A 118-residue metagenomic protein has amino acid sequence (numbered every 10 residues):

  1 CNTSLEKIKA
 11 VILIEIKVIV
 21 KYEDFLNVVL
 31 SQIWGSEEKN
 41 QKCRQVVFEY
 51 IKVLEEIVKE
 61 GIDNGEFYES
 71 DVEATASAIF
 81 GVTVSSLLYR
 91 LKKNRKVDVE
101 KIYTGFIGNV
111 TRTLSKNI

Functional and structural regions predicted by a protein language model:
C1-K21, T75-I79, E100: Hydrophobic alpha-helical connector segments
K7, L114-I118: Charged/polar, low-hydrophobicity segments characteristic of intrinsically disordered regions and flexible loops
L13-V20, V28-W34, N109-T113: Helix-loop "lid/cap" segments that line or gate small-molecule binding pockets
K17-K21, E38-N64, E73-S77, G108: Amphipathic alpha-helical packing segments from all-alpha helical-bundle domains
L26-S31, N40, I62-G108, N117-I118: Hydrophobic/aromatic-rich alpha-helical bundle segments in the mid-to-C-terminal region
